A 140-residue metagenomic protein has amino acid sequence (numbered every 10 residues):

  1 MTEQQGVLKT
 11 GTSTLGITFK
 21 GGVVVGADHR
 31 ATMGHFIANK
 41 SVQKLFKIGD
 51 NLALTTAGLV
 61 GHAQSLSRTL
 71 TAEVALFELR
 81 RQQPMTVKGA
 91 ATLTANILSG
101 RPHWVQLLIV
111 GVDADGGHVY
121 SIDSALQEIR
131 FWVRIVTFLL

Functional and structural regions predicted by a protein language model:
M1-L140: Long, low-complexity N-terminal extensions
